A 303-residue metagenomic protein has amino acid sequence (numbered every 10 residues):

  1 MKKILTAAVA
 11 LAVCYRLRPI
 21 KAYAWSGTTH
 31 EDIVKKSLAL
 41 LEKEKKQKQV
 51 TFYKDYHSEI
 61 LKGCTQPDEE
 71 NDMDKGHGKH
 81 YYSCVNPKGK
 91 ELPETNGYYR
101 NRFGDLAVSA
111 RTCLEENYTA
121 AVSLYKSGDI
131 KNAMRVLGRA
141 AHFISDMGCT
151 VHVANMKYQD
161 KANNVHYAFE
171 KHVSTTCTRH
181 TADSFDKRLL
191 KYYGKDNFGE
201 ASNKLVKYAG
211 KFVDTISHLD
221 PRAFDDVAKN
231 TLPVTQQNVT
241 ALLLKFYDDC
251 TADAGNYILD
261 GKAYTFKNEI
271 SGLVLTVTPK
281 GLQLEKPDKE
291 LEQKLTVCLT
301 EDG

Functional and structural regions predicted by a protein language model:
M1-I4: Positively charged n-region of N-terminal signal peptides that target proteins for export
A10-L11, A22: Cleavable N-terminal signal peptides
V13-R16: Hydrophobic core
I20-R135, T150-D248: N-terminal, motif-rich segments that launch catalysis or mediate targeting to/interaction with membranes, typified by
A133-I144: Short alpha-helix carrying the canonical HExxH Zn2+-binding catalytic motif
S145-C149: Short active-site segment of divalent metal-dependent hydrolases/proteases that encodes the spacing between
Y247-Y257: Short, charged low-complexity linker/loop segments at the C-terminal edge of domains
G255-G303: Lectin-like carbohydrate-binding module/patch detector with strong preference for beta-trefoil
